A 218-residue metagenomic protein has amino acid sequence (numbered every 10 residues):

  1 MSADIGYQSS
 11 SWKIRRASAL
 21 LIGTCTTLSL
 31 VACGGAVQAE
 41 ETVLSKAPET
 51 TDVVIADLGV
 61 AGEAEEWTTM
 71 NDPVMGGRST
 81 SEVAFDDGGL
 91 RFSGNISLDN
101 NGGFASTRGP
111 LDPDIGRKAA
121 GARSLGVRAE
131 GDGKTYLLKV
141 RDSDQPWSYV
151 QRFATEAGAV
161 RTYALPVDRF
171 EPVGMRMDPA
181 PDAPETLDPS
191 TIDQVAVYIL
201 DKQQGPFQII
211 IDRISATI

Functional and structural regions predicted by a protein language model:
M1-I14: N-terminal secretory signal peptides that target proteins for export/translocation
S2, G34-I218: Beta-rich carbohydrate-recognition modules and glycan-binding surfaces
R16-S18: Intrinsically disordered, low-complexity terminal and linker regions enriched in polar/acidic and proline-rich content
L20-L21, G88: Short beta-strand/loop turn elements enriched in aromatics
L21-A32: Bacterial N-terminal signal peptides
